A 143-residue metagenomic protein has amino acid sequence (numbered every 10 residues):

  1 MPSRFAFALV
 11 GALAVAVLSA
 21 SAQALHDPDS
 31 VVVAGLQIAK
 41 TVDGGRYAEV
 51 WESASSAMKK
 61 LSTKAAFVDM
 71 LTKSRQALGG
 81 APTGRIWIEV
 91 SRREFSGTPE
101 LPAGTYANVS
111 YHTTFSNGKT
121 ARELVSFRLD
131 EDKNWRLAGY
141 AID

Functional and structural regions predicted by a protein language model:
M1-L9: Bacterial N-terminal signal peptides that target proteins for export
P2, L18-R46: Short, low-complexity N-terminal intrinsically disordered segments enriched in polar/charged residues
A8-V17: Bacterial N-terminal signal peptides
S30, A48, S110-H112: A general secondary-structure boundary signal
V32-V33, Q37, A48-T105: Short solvent-exposed beta->alpha transition segments
Y47-A48, N134: Internal amphipathic alpha-helical segments of the cytochrome P450 catalytic fold
E89-D143: Exposed beta-sheet edge and beta->alpha loop/turn motif
